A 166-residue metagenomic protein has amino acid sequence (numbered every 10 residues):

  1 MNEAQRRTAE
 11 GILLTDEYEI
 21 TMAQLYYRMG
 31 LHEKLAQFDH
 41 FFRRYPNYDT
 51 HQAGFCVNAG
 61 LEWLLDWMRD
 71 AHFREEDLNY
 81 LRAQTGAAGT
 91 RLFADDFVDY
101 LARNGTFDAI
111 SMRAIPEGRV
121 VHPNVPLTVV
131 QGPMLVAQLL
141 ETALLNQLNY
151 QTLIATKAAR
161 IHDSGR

Functional and structural regions predicted by a protein language model:
M1-R166: Ordered alpha/beta subdomains of enzyme catalytic regions
